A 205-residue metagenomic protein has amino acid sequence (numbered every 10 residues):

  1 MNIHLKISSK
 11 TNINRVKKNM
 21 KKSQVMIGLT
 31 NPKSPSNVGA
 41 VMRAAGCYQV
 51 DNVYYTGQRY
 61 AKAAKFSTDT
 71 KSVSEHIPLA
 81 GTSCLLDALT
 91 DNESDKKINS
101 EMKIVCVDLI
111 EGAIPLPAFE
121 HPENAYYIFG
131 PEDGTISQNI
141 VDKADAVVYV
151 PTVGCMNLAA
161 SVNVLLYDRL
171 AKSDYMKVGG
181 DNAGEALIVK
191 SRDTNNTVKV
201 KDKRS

Functional and structural regions predicted by a protein language model:
N2-D108, L170-V178, N182-S205: RNA substrate-binding interface of SAM-dependent RNA methyltransferases
S36-N37, I114, T135-I136, M156-N157: Residues that form or flank phosphate/diphosphate-binding pockets in enzymes that use nucleotide phosphates
Q58-Y60, C84, P131-G134, P151-M156: Short, acidic/turn-prone active-site loops that include or flank metal/cofactor- and phosphate-binding residues
A64-T68, P117-F119, A160-S161: Short secondary-structure transition/capping segments
C84-L89, G112-A113, C155-N157: A short acidic, often aromatic-flanked loop/helix-cap motif at beta-alpha or helix-coil junctions that lines enzyme
I110-K143, V147-V148: Active-site/ligand-binding-proximal alpha/beta "capping" segment
I140-D181, E185-R192: Structured adenosyl-cofactor binding patch, chiefly the S-adenosyl-L-methionine
